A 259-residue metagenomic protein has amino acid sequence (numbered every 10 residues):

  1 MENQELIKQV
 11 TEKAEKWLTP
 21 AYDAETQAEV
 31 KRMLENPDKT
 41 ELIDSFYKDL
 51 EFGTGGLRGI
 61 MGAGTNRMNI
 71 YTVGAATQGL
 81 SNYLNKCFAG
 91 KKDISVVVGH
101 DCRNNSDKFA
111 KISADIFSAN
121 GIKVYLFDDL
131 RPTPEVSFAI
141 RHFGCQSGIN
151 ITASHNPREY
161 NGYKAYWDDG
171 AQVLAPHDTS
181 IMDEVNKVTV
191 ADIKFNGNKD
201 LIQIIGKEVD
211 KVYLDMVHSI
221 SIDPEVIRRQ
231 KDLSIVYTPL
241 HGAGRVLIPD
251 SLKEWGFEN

Functional and structural regions predicted by a protein language model:
L6-I7, W17-L18, K91-D168: Ferredoxin-reductase
I7, T11-S113, Q203-D232, A243: An N-terminal, well-structured beta->alpha segment
W17, A21, E41-S45, L50 (+1 more regions): Gly/Ser/Thr-enriched, mixed-charge loops and adjacent short helices that form phosphate/oxyanion-binding elements
E51, L57, S154-P157, F257: Short connector loops/turns at beta-strand edges and beta->alpha or beta->beta junctions
I60, G79-Y83, I116, N120 (+6 more regions): Generic, well-ordered alpha-helical scaffold segments in large soluble proteins
K86-G90, D115-Y125, F143-S147, A191 (+2 more regions): Secondary-structure transition/capping motifs at alpha-helix termini and the adjoining loop/turn into the next element
